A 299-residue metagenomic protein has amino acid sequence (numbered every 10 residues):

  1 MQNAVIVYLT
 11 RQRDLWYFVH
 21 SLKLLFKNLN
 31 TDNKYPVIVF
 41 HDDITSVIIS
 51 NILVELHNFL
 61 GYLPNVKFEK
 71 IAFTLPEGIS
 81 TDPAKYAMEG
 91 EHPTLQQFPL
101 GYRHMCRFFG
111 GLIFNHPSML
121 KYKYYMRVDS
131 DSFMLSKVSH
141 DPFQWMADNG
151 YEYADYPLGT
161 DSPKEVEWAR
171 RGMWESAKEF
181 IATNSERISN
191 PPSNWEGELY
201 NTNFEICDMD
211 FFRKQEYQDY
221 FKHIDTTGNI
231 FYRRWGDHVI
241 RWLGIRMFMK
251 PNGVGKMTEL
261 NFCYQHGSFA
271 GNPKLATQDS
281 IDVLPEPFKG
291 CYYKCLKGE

Functional and structural regions predicted by a protein language model:
M1-H20: N-proximal low-complexity "stem/linker" segments adjacent to membrane-targeting elements
L15-W16, D43-I52, P163: Short, charged/polar "capping" segments at the starts of alpha-helices and the immediately preceding loops
K23-K34: Short, acidic, metal-binding catalytic loop of nucleotide-sugar glycosyltransferases
P36-D43: Short internal beta-strands
L56-K121: Active-site-proximal specificity loops/subdomain of glycosyltransferases
Y86-C106, S132-G228, R234, H238 (+1 more regions): Conserved catalytic core of nucleotide-sugar-dependent glycosyltransferases
L120-L135: Short beta-strand-to-loop acidic/aromatic patch adjacent to the donor-nucleotide binding site
Y200, Y220-E299: C-terminal catalytic/acceptor-binding lobe
